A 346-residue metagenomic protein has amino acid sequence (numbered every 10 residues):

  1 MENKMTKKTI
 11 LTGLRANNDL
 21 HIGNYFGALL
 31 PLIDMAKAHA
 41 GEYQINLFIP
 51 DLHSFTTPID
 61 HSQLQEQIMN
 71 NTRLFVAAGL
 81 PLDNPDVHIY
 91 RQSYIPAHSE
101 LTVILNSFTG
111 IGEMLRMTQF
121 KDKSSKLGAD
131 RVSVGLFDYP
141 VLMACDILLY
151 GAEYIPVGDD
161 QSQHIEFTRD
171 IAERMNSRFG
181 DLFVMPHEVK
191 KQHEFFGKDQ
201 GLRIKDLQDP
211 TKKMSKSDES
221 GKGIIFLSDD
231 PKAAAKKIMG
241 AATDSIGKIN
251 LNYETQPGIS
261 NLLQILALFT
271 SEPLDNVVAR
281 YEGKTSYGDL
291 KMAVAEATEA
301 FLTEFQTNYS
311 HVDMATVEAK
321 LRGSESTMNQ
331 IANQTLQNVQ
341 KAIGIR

Functional and structural regions predicted by a protein language model:
E2-L11, A16-C145, A297, Q306-T307: N-terminal Rossmann-like or analogous alpha/beta NTP/dinucleotide-binding catalytic cores that position adenine
T12-L14, R91, G151, Q208 (+1 more regions): Pocket-edge structural micro-motifs
L14-A16, D51-H53, E153-Y154, D218 (+1 more regions): Short, histidine-centered active-site or binding-site loop motifs used for metal coordination, general acid-base
N18, T56-I59, A152, S245-I246 (+2 more regions): Short amphipathic alpha-helical interaction patches enriched in hydrophobic/aromatic residues with interspersed Lys/Arg
L20-G27, Q44-D51, D60-Q67, R91-H98 (+3 more regions): Structured ligand/cofactor/substrate-binding pocket environments in proteins
T56, L149, E153-P156, Y309 (+2 more regions): Short amphipathic alpha-helical segments at helix-loop
I111-L115, L149-P156, A267-V277: Short helix-capping/linker segments at secondary-structure and domain boundaries
Q163, R169-R346: Conserved nucleotide- and phosphate/pyrophosphate-binding catalytic cores in adenylate/nucleotidyl-handling enzymes
